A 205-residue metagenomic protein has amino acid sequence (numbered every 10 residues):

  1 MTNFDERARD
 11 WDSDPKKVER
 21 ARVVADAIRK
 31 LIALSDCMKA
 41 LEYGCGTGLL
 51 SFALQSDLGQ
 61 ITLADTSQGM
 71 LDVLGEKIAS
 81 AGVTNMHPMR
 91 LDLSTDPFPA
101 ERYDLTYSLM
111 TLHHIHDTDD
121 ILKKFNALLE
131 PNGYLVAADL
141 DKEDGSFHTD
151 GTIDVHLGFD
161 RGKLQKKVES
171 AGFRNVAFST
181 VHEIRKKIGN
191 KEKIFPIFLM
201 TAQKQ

Functional and structural regions predicted by a protein language model:
M1-S35, L50, V73, S80: Conserved class I S-adenosyl-L-methionine
N3, D12-V18, V136-L199: C-terminal alpha-helical "lid/dimerization" subdomain adjacent to the S-adenosyl-L-methionine
L41-D96: Class I SAM-dependent methyltransferase SAM/SAH-binding core
Y107: A conserved beta-strand element that flanks and buttresses the S-adenosyl-L-methionine
M110-T111: Short catalytic micro-motifs in class I SAM-dependent methyltransferases
D119-P131: A short glycine-rich, Lys/Arg-flanked "PGG" loop and its adjoining helix->strand segment in the class I
M200-Q205: C-terminal lobe and adjacent flexible extensions of AdoMet/dcAdoMet transferase-like proteins
